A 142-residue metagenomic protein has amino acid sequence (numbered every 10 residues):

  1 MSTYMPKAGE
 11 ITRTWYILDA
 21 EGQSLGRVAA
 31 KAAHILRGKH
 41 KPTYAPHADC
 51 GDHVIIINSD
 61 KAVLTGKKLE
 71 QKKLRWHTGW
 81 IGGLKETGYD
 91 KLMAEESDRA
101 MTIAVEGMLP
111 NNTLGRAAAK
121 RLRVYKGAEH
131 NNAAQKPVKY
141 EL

Functional and structural regions predicted by a protein language model:
M1-I103, T113, N131-L142: Ribosome large-subunit tunnel/peptidyl-transferase-proximal elements
T102, E106-N131: C-terminal structural segments of small proteins and small subunits
